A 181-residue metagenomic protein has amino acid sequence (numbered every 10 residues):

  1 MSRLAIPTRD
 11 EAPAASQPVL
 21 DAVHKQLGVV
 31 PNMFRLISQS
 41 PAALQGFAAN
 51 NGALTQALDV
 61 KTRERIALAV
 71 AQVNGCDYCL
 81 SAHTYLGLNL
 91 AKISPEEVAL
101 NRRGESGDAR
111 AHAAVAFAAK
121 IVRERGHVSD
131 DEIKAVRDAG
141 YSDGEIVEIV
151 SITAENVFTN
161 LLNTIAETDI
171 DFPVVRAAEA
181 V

Functional and structural regions predicted by a protein language model:
M1-V181: Hydrophobic alpha-helical segments
